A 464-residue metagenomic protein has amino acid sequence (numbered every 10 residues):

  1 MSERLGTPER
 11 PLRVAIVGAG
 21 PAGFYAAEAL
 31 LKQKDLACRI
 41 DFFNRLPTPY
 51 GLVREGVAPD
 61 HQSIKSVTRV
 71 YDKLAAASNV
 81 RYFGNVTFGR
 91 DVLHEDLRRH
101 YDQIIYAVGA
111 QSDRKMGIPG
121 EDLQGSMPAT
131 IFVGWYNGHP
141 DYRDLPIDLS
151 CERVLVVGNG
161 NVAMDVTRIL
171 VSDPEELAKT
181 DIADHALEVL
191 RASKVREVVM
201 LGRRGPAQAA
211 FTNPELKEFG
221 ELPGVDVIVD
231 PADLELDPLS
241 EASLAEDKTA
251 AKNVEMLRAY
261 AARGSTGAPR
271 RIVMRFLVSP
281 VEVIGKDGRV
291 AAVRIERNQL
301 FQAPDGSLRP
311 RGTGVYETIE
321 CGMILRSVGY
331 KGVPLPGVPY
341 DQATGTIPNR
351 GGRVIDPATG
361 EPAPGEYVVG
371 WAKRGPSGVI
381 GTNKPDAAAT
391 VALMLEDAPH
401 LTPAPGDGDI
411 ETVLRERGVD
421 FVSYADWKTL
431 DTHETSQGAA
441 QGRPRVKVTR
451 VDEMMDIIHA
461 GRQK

Functional and structural regions predicted by a protein language model:
P8-G20, S150-V157: Beta1/beta-strand and adjacent pyrophosphate-binding region of the FAD-binding site in flavoprotein oxidoreductases
V14-L36, M164-L170: N-terminal Rossmann-like FAD-binding beta1-loop-alpha1 element of flavoenzymes
C38-F42, M164, R168-V315, G322 (+3 more regions): Dinucleotide-binding/catalytic capping subdomain of oxidoreductase cores
R39, P47-Q103, V254-P269, V273: N-terminal Rossmann-like dinucleotide/flavin-binding domain of flavoprotein oxidoreductases that bind FAD/FMN
Q103, A107-R114, G160-N161, C321-P334: Glycine-/small-residue-rich beta->alpha transition segments that form the dinucleotide
D113-A192, I347-P357: Glycine-rich dinucleotide-binding loop and its adjacent helix/turn
G125-R143, V283-R289, F301-R374: FAD-site-proximal beta/loop scaffold in flavoenzymes
R353-K464: C-terminal, flexible cofactor-proximal segment of oxidoreductases
